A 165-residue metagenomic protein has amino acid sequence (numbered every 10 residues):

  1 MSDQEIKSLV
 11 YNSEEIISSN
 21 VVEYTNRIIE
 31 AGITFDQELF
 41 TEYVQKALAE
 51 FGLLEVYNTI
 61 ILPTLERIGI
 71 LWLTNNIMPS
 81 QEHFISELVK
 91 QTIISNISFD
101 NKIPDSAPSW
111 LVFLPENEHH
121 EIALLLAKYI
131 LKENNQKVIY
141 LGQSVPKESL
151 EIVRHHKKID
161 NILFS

Functional and structural regions predicted by a protein language model:
M1-N101: Long amphipathic alpha-helical segments
W72-S165: C-terminal regulatory/effector modules of DNA-binding transcriptional regulators
